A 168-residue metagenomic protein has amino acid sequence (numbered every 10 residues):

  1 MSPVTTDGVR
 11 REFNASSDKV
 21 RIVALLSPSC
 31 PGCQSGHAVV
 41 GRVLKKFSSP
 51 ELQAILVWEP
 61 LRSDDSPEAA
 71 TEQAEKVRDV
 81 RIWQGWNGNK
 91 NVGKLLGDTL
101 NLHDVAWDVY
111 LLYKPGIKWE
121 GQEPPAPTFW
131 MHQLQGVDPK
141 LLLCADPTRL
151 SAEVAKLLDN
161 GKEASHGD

Functional and structural regions predicted by a protein language model:
M1-R21: A short beta-strand-turn-helix
N14-P31, V40, A54: Short active-site neighborhood of thiol/selenol oxidoreductases, capturing the structured segment around
D18-R21, S49-A54, R78-W83, A106-W107: Loop/turn elements at helix/coil->beta-strand transitions in domains of secreted/extracellular proteins
P28-G32, E59-D64, G88-V92, I117-W119: Solvent-exposed loop/turn segments at secondary-structure junctions within structured extracellular/periplasmic domains
Q34-H37, S66-E68, L96-G97, G121-P125: Short, solvent-exposed loop/turn and secondary-structure capping segments
G36-E75: Structural microenvironment flanking redox-active thiols in thiol-disulfide oxidoreductases
A74-D104: Short, internal strand/loop/helix patches that form the active-site neighborhood or redox-interaction surface
V105-D168: Thiol-/selenol-based redox modules, centered on thioredoxin-like and closely related oxidoreductase domains
